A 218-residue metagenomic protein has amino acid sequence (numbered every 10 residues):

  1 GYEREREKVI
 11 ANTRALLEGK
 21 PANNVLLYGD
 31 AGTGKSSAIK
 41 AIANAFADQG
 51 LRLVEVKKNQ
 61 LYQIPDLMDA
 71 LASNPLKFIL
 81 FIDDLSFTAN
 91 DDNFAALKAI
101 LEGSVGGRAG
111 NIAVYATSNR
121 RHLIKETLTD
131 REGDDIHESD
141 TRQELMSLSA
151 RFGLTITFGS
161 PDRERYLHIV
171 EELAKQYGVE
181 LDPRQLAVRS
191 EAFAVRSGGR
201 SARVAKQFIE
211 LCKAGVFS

Functional and structural regions predicted by a protein language model:
G1-R14: N-terminal pre-Walker A segment at the start of P-loop NTPase domains
R14-A22: Phosphate-binding P-loop
N24-V54, L67-S73: Walker A/P-loop
V54, S118, D134-M146, G153-L167: Conserved AAA+ ATPase "SRH/arginine-finger" region at the nucleotide-binding site
V54-Q60: A short hydrophobic beta-strand->loop->alpha-helix junction that borders the nucleotide-binding pocket of P-loop NTPases
D69-S73, A89-D135, D140: Conserved catalytic/switch belt of AAA+ P-loop NTPases
D83-L85: Walker B catalytic acidic pair
G159-S218: C-terminal alpha-helical "lid" subdomain
